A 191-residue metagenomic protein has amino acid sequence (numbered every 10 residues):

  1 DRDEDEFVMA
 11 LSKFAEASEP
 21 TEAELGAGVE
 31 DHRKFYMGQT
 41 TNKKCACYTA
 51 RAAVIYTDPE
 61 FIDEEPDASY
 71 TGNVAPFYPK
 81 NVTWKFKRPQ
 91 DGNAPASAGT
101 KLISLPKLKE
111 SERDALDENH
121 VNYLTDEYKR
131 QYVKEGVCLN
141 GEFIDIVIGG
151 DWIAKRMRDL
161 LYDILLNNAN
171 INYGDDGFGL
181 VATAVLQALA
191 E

Functional and structural regions predicted by a protein language model:
D1-G99, V137, E142-F143: Extracellular Cys-Trp
H32-K34, K44, A98-K107, E112-V121 (+1 more regions): Glycine-centered secondary-structure boundary/capping sites
W84, T100-K101, R130-Q131, A169-I171: Flexible, active-site-adjacent loop/turn segments at secondary-structure boundaries
S104-I146: Assembly/oligomerization interface modules of large self-assembling protein complexes
G136-E191: Structured, hydrophobic secondary-structure cores that serve as assembly/anchoring elements
